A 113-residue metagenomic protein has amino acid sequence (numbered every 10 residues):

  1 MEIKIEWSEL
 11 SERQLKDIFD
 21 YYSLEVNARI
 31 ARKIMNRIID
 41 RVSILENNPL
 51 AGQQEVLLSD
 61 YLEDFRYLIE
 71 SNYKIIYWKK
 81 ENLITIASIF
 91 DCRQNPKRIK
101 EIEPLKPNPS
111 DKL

Functional and structural regions predicted by a protein language model:
M1-R37: Arg/Lys-rich, positively charged N-terminal/basic patches that mediate binding to nucleic acids
W7, F19-D20, I39-D40, N48-A51 (+1 more regions): Alpha-helical transmembrane segments and membrane-interface helix-loop junctions in multi-pass membrane proteins
N48-N82: Basic/aromatic recognition patch in beta-strand/loop cores that engages polyanionic ligands
E70-K74, W78-L113: Enriched for short, Lys/Arg-rich terminal
